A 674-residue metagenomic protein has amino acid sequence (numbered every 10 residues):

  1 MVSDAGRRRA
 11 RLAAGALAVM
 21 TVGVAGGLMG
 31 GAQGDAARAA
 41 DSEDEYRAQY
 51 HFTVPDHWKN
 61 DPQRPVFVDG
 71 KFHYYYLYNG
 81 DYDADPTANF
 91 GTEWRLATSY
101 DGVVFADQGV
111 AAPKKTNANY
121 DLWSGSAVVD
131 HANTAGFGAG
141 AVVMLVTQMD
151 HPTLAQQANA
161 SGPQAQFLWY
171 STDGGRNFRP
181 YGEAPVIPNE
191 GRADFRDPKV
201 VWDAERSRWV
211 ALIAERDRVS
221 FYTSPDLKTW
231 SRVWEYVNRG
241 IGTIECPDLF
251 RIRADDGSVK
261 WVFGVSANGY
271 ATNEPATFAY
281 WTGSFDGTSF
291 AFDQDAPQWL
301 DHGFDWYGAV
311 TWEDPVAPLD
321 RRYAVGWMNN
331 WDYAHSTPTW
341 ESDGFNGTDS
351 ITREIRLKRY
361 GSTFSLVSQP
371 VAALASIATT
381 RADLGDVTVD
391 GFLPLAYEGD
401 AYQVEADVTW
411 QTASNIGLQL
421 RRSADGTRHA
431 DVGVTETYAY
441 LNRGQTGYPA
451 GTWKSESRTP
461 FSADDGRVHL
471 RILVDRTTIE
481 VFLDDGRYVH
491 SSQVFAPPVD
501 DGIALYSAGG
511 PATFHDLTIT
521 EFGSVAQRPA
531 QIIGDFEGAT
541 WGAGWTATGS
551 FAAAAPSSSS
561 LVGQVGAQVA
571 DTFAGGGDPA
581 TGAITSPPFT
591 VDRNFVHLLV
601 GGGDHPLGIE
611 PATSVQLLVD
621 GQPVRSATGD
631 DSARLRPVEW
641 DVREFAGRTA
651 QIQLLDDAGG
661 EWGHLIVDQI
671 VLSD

Functional and structural regions predicted by a protein language model:
M1-A37: Secretory targeting and sorting signals
A40-R64, D83-T87, V103-A139, G175-W202 (+6 more regions): Surface loop/turn signatures of beta-propeller and other carbohydrate-active proteins
D61-P86, D107-A112, V128-H131, A135-S161 (+8 more regions): Hydrophobic core segments of beta-strands in well-ordered, beta-rich domains
D256, S284-A296, L300-Y307, E313-A530 (+1 more regions): Beta-rich accessory regions
K454-T459, A567-F595, L635-V638: Short beta-strands within extracellular/lumenal beta-sheet-rich domains
G509-D516, A580, A658-D674: Extracellular carbohydrate recognition
E537-D571: Extracellular glycan-recognition surfaces and repeat-rich motifs
Q616-A650, L655-H664: Extracellular carbohydrate recognition and processing domains and analogous Trp-centered ligand-binding platforms
